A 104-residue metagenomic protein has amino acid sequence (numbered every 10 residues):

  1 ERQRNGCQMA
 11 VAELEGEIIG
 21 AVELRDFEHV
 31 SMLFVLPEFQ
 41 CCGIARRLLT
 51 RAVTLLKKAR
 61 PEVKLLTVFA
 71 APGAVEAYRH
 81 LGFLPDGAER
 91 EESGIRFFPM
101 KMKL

Functional and structural regions predicted by a protein language model:
E1-L36, P72: Acetyl-CoA-dependent GNAT
F34, E38-F39, G43, G82 (+1 more regions): Conserved functional loop/turn residues at catalytic and ligand-binding sites
C41-T54: Conserved acetyl-CoA-binding loop-helix of GNAT-fold acetyltransferases
L48, A74-A77: Conserved short alpha-helix immediately C-terminal to the canonical SAM/SAH-binding motif I of Rossmann-like
L56-G73: Conserved GNAT acetyl-CoA-binding A-motif
T67-F69, R79, L84-P99: Conserved catalytic-core motifs of GNAT/GCN5-like acyltransferases
K101-L104: Short beta-strand-to-coil "C-cap" segments at the C-terminal boundary of structured domains/repeats, marking
